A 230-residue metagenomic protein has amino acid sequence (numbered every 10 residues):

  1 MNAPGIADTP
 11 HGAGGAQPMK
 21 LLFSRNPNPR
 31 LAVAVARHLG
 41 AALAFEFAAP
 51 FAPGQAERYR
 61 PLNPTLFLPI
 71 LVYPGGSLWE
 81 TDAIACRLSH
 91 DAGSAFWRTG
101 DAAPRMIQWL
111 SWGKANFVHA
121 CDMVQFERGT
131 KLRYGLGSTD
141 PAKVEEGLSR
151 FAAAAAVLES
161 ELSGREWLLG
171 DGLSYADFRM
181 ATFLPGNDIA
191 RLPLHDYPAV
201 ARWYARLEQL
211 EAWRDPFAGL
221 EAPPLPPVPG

Functional and structural regions predicted by a protein language model:
N2-P141: GST-like domain detector, emphasizing the conserved glutathione-binding G-site in the N-terminal thioredoxin-like
F45, R98, D171, D196 (+1 more regions): A generic structural-conservation signal
A49-A52, A176, E221-A222: Conserved beta-strand edge residues that scaffold enzyme active sites
P61, Q209, A218-G219: Phosphate-coordinating loops and pocket residues in cytosolic domains that bind phosphorylated ligands
A83, A199, A212: Residue-level recognition of oxygen-bearing side chains
S89, F183-L184, F217: Active-site-flanking alpha-helical
G113-Q209: GST-like fold's C-terminal all-alpha helical module
W213-G230: Terminal-tail/helix-coil boundary detector
